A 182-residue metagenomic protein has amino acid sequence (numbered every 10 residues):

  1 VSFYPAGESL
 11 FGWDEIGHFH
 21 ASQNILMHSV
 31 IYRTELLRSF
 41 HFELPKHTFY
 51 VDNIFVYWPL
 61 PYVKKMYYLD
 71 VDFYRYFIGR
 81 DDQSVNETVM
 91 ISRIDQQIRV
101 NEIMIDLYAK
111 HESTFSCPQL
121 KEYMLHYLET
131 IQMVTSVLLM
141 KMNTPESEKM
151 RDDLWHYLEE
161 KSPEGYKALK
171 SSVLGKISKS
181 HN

Functional and structural regions predicted by a protein language model:
V1-Y67, F77-M90: Donor-binding/catalytic cores of nucleotide-activated saccharide and glycerol-phosphate transferases/polymerases
A6-E8, I98-E122, E164-A168: C-terminal, non-catalytic tails of nucleotide-sugar-dependent glycosyltransferases
H47, T88-I91, D95, Q119-Y123: Short, solvent-exposed segments of well-ordered alpha helices
Y62, L107, L138: Active-site catalytic microenvironments for nucleophilic, acid-base chemistry
Y67, D72-H111: Glycine- and acidic-residue-rich phosphate-binding/metal-coordinating active-site segment common to enzymes that handle
P118-H126, E148-D152: Short, charged, amphipathic alpha-helical segments
E122-L138: Amphipathic alpha-helical repeat scaffolds of TPR domains
M140-N182: Membrane-interface aromatic/basic loop that binds lipid-linked glycans or pyrophosphate carriers, typified by
